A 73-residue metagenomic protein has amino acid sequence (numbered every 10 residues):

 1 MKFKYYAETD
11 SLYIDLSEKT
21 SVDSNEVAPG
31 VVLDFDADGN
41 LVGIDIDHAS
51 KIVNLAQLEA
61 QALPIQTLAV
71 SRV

Functional and structural regions predicted by a protein language model:
M1-K2: Absolute protein N-terminus
E8-T9, D38: Residue-level recognition of short loop/turn positions
T9-S11, E26, L55: Enrichment for repetitive, rod-forming helical segments
I14-A49: Amphipathic, hydrophobic secondary-structure cores in small proteins
I44-V73: C-terminal structural segments of small proteins and small subunits
